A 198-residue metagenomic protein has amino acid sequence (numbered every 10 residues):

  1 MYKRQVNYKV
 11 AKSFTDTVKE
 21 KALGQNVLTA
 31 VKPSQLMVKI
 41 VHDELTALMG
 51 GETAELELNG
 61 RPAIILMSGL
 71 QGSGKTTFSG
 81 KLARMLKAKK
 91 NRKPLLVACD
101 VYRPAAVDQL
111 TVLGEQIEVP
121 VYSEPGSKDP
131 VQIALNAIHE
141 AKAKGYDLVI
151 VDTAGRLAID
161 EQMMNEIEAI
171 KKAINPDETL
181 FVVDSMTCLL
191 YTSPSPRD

Functional and structural regions predicted by a protein language model:
M1-R4, Y191-D198: Conserved small/polar residues in nucleotide/adenosyl-binding loops
K3-C99, A106-S127, A134-T153: Primarily NTPase-proximal linker/entry elements flanking Walker-type ATP/GTP-binding cores
V101-P104, S127-K128, G155-A158, S185-L189: Conserved nucleotide-binding/hydrolysis micro-motifs of P-loop NTPases
A106-V107, I159-M164: Conserved ATPase-coupling elements of RecA-like P-loop NTPase cores
Q109-L113, E166-A169, S193: Alpha-helical scaffold elements adjacent to nucleotide-binding pockets in ATP/GTP-utilizing enzyme cores
V131-L135, L189-L190: Structural motif
N165-D184: Inter-motif core of Ras-like GTPase G domains
